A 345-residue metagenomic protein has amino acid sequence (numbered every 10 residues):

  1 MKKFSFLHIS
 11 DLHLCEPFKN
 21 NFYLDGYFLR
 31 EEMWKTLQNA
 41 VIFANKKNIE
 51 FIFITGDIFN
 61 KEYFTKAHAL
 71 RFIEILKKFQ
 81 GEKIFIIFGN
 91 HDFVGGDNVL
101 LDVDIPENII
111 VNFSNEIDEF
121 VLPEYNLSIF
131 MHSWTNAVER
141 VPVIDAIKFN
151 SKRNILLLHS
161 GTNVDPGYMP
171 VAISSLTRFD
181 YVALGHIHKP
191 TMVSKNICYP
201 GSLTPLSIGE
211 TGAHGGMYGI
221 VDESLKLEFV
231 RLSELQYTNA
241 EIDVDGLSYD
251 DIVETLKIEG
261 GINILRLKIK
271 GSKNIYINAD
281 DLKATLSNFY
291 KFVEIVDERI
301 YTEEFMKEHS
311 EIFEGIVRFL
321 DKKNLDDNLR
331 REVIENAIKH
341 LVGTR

Functional and structural regions predicted by a protein language model:
M1-R71, V143, K152, T344-R345: N-terminal active-site segment of His-dependent metallophosphoesterases
S5-L7, S128-F130, M217: Conserved beta-strand elements of the Class I
Y23, F51, N60-I208, A213: His/Asp/Glu-rich metal-coordinating catalytic cores of metallo-dependent phosphodiesterases/hydrolases acting on
L24-E31, S128-M131, S233-L247: Acidic/glycine-enriched edge-of-secondary-structure segments
P123, S194, I220-K226: Short acidic-glycine loop/turn motifs at beta-strand connectors
N196-L206, G216-V221, D280-N288: Divalent-metal (often Zn2+) His-rich catalytic cores of metallo-beta-lactamase-fold enzymes
D222-R345: Accessory, non-catalytic peripheral segments of nucleic-acid enzymes
